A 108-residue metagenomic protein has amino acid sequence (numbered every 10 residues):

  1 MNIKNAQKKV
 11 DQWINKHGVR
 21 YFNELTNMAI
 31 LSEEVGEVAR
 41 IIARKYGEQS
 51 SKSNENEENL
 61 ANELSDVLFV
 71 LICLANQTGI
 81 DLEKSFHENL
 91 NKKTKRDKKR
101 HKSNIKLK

Functional and structural regions predicted by a protein language model:
M1-L64, L68-K108: Flexible "arm" and connector segments at domain edges
